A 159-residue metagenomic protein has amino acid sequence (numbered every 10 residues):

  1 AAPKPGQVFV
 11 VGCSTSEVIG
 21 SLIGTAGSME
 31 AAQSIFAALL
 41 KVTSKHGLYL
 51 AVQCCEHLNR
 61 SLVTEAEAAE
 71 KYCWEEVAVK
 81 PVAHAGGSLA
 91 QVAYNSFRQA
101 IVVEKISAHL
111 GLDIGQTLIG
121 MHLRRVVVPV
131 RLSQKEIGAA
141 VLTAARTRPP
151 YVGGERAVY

Functional and structural regions predicted by a protein language model:
A1-F9, E30-V42: N-terminal glycine-/serine-/threonine-rich phosphate-binding loop
A2-P3, A85, R131-E136: Solvent-exposed alpha-helices and their adjacent loops that cap or buttress functional pockets in soluble metabolic
F9-G12, T143: Structural motif
V11-S16, Q53: Glycine-rich beta-strand-to-loop/alpha-helix junction loops that act as flexible
V18-G20: Short, solvent-exposed loop/turn segments at secondary-structure junctions
I23-M29: Short glycine-enriched, charge-decorated loop/helix-capping segments at active-site entrances that position
H46-G115: Ligand-binding beta-strand-loop-alpha-helix segment within the catalytic cores of soluble metabolic enzymes
Q91, N95-Y159: Glycine-rich, aromatic-bearing surface loops/beta-hairpins
